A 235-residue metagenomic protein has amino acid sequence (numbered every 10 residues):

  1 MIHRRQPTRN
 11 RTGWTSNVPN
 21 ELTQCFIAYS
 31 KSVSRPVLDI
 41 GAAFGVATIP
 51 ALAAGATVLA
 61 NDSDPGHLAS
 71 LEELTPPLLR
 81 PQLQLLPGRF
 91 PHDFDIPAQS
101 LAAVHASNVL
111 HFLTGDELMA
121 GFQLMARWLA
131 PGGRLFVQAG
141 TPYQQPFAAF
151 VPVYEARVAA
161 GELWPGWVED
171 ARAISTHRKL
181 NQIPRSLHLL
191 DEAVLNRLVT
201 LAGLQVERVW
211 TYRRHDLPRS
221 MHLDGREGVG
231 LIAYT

Functional and structural regions predicted by a protein language model:
T15-S34: Conserved alpha-helix/loop element of class I SAM-dependent methyltransferases that forms part of the SAM/SAH-binding
G41-A43: Class I SAM-dependent methyltransferase "Motif I" SAM/SAH-binding loop
V46, P50-H92: Class I SAM-dependent methyltransferase SAM/SAH-binding core
H105: A conserved beta-strand element that flanks and buttresses the S-adenosyl-L-methionine
L113, K179-A193: Acceptor-substrate binding/catalytic loop of class I
M119-P131: A short glycine-rich, Lys/Arg-flanked "PGG" loop and its adjoining helix->strand segment in the class I
F136-P165: Conserved class I S-adenosyl-L-methionine
Q205-H215: Conserved S-adenosyl-L-methionine
